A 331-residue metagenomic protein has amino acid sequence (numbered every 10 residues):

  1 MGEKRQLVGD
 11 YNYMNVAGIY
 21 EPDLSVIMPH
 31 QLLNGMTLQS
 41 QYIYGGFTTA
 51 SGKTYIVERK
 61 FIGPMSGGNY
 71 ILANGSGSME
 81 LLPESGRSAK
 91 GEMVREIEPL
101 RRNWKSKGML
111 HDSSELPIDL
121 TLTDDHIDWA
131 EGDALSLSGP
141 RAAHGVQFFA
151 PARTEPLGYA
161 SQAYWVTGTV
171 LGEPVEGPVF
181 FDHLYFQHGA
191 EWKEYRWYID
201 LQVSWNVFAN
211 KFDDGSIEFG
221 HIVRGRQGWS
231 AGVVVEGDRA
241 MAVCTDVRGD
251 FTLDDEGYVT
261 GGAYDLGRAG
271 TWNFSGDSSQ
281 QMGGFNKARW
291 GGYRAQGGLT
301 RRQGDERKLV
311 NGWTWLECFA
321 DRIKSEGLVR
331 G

Functional and structural regions predicted by a protein language model:
M1-G331: Targeting-peptide/extracellular-domain and disordered-appendage signature
